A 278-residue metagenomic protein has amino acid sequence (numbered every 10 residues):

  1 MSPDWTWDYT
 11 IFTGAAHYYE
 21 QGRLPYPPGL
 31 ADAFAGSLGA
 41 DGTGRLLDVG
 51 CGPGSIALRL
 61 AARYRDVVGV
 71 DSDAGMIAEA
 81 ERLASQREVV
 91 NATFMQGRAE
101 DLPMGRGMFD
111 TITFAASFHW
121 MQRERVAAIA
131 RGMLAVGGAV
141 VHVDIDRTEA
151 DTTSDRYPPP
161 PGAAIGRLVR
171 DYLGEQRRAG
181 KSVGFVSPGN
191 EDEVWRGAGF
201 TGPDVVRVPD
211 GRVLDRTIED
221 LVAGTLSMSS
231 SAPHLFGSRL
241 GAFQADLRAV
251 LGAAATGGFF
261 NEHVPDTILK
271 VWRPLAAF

Functional and structural regions predicted by a protein language model:
M1-D41: Conserved class I S-adenosyl-L-methionine
G14, Y18-Y19, P25-Y26, A33 (+10 more regions): Tryptophan-centric aromatic hotspots in well-structured domains and transmembrane helices
R45-L47, P53-D101: Class I SAM-dependent methyltransferase SAM/SAH-binding core
P103-I112: A short acidic, Gly/Pro-enriched loop at the edge of an enzyme's catalytic core that lines a small-molecule cofactor
A116: Short catalytic micro-motifs in class I SAM-dependent methyltransferases
M121-A130: A short, conserved alpha-helix within the catalytic core of class I
R131-G132, V136-R212: Conserved catalytic/acceptor-binding region of the Class I
V186-F278: Conserved Class I S-adenosyl-L-methionine
